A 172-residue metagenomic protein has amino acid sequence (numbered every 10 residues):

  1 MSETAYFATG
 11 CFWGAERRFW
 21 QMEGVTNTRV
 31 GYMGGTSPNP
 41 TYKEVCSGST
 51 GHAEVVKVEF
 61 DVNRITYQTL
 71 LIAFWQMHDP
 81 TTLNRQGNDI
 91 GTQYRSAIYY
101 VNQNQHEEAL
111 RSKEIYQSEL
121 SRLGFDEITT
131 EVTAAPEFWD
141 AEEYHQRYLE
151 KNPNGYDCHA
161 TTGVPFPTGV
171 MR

Functional and structural regions predicted by a protein language model:
M1-R172: Flexible coil/turn and secondary-structure edge motifs
